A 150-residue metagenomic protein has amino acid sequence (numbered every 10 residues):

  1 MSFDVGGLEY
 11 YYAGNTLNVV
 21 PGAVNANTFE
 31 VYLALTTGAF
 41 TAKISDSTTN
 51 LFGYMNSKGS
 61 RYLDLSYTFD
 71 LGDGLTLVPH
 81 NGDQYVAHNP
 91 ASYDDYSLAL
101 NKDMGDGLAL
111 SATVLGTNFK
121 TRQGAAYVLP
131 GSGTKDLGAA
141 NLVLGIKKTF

Functional and structural regions predicted by a protein language model:
M1, N25-F29, T36, S57-L63 (+2 more regions): Residues that define the transmembrane beta-barrel architecture of outer-membrane proteins
M1-N56, G131-G133: Outer-membrane pore/translocation modules
M1-V5, A39-I44, D73-P79, D106-A112: Repeated loop/turn-to-beta-strand initiation elements of outer-membrane beta-barrel proteins
E9-G14, T37-T41, D46-N50, F69 (+3 more regions): Transmembrane beta-strands of outer-membrane beta-barrel pores
Y32-A34, D64-T68, S97-N101, G145-K147: Outer-membrane beta-barrel architecture
T49-H80, Q84: A contiguous pocket-lining binding segment that forms or flanks enzyme active sites
T76-G131: Outer membrane beta-barrel transmembrane domains
L98, K102-L108, T134-F150: Outer-membrane beta-barrel "beta-signal"
